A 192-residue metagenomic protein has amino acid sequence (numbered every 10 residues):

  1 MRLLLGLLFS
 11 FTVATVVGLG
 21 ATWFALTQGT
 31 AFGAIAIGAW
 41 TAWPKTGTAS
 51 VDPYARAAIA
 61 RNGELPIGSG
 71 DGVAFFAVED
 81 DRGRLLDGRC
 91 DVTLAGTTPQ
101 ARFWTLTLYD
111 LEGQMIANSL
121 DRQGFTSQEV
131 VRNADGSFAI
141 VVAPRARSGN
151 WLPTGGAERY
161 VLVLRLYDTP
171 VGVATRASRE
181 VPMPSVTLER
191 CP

Functional and structural regions predicted by a protein language model:
M1-P192: A compositional/structural signature for long, glycine/proline-rich flexible linkers and loops on extracytoplasmic
